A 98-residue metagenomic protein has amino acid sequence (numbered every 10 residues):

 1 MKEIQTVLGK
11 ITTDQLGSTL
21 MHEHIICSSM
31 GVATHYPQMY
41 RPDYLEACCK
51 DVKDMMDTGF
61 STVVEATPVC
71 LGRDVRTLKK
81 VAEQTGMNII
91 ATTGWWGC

Functional and structural regions predicted by a protein language model:
K2-V32, Q38: Replace "His-x-His-based motif
I4, R41, L45-C48, V75: Generic structural signal for well-ordered, non-membrane alpha-helical segments in soluble metabolic enzymes
T6-I11, V63, E83-Q84: Non-transmembrane, interaction-prone segments in cytosolic or luminal domains
E23-E46, T92-C98: Active-site gating loops and adjacent loop-to-helix segments of metal-dependent hydrolytic enzymes
H35, K80-V81: Short, solvent-exposed amphipathic alpha-helical segments in soluble enzyme and RNA/protein-processing domains
K50-R73, G86-C98: Divalent metal-dependent hydrolysis catalytic cores, especially in the metallo-beta-lactamase
R73-K80: Metal-dependent catalytic neighborhoods of phosphoester/phosphodiester hydrolases
